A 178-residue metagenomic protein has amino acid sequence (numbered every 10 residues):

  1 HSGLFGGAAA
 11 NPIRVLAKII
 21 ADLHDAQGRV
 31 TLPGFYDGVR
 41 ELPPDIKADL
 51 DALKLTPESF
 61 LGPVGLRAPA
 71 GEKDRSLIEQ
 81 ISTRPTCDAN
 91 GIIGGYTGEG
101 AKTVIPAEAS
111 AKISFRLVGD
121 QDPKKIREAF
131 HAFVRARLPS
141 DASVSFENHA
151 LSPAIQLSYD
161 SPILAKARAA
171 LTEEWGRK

Functional and structural regions predicted by a protein language model:
H1-K178: Metal-dependent amide/peptide-bond hydrolase catalytic core, centered on the "pita-bread" metallohydrolase fold
